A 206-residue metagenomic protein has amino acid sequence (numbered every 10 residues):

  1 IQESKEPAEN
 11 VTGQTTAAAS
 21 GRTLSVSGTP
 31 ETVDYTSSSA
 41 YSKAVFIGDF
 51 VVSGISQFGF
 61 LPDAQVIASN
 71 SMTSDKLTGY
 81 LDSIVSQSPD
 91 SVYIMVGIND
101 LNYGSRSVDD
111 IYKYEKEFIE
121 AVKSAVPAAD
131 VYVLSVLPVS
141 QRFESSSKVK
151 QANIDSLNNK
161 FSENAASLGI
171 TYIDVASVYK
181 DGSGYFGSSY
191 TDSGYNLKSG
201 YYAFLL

Functional and structural regions predicted by a protein language model:
I1-Y41, Q57: N-terminal secretory targeting modules
P30-Y114: Conserved SGNH/GDSL esterase-like catalytic core that processes O-acyl groups on lipids and polysaccharides
V45, Y93, D130-Y132, T171: A structural signal for isolated positions on well-ordered beta-strands in alpha/beta enzyme cores
F50-G54, S71-S74, I98-Y103, L137-Q141 (+2 more regions): Solvent-exposed loop/turn segments at secondary-structure junctions within structured extracellular/periplasmic domains
I67-S71, D100-D109, V122, S145-Q151 (+1 more regions): Second-shell loop/turn segments in exported
M95, N99, K123-I154: Active-site segments of SGNH/GDSL-like serine hydrolases that catalyze O-acetyl group transfer/hydrolysis on lipids
E115-I119, N158: Generic structural signal for well-ordered alpha-helices, preferentially at hydrophobic/aromatic core positions
V139-L206: Catalytic His-Asp segment of secreted/periplasmic serine-dependent ester chemistry enzymes
